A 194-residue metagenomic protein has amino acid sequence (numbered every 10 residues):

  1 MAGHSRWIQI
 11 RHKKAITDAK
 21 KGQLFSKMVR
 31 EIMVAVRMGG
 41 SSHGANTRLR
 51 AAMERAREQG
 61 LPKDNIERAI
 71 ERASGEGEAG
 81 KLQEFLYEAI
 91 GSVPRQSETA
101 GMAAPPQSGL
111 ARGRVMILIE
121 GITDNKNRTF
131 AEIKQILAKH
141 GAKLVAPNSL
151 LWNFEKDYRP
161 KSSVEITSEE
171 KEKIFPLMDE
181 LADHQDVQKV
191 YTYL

Functional and structural regions predicted by a protein language model:
M1-V93, G109-Y158, V190-L194: N-terminal cationic and glycine-rich segments that engage phosphates or anionic surfaces
S92, E98, D179-A182: Short, surface-exposed loop and linker segments with low hydrophobicity and enrichment for Pro/Ser/Thr
E98, A103-A104, G109: Short, low-complexity intrinsically disordered segments enriched in A/P/G/S/L with frequent Arg, especially at protein
E155-H184: Short, low-order "capping/linker" segments at domain edges
